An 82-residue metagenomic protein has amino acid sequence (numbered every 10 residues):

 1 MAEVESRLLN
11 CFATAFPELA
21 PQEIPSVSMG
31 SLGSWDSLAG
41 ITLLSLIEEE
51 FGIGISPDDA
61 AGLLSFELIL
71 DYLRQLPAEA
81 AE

Functional and structural regions predicted by a protein language model:
M1-E82: Phosphopantetheine-dependent thiolation modules in NRPS/PKS and related acyl-activating systems
